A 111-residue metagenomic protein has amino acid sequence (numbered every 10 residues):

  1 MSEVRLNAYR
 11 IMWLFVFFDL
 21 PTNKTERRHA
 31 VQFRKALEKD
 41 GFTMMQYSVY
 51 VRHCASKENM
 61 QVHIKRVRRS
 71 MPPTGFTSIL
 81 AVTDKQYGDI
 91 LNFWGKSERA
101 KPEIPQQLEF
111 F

Functional and structural regions predicted by a protein language model:
S2-F15, L20-F111: Basic nucleic-acid-binding interfaces
